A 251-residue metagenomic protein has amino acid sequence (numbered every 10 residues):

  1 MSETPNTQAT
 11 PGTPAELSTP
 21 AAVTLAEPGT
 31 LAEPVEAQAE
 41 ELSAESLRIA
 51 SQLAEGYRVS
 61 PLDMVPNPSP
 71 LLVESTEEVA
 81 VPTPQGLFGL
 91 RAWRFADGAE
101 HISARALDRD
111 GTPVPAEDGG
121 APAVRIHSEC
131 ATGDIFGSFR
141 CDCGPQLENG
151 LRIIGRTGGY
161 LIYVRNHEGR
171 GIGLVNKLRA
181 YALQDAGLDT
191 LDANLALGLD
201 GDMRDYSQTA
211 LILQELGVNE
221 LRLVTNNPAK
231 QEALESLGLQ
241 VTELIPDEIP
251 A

Functional and structural regions predicted by a protein language model:
S2-T10, E16, V23, Q38-A251: Catalytic domains of riboflavin
